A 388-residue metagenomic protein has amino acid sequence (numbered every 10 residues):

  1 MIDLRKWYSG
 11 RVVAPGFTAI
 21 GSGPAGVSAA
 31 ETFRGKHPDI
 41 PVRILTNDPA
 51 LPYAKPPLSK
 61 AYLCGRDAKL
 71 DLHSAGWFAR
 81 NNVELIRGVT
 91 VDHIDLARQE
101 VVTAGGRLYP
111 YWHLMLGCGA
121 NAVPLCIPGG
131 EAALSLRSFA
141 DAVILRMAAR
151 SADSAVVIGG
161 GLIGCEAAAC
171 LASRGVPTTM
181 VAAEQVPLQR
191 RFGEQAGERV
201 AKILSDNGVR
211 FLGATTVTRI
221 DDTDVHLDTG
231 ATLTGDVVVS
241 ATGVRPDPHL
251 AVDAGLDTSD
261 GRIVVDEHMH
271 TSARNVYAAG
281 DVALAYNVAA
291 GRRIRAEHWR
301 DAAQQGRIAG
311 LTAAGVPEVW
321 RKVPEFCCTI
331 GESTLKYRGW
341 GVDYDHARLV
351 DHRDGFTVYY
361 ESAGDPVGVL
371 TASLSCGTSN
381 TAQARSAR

Functional and structural regions predicted by a protein language model:
M1-I20, P38, H73-V156, A214 (+4 more regions): FAD-binding core/adjacent interface of flavoenzyme oxidoreductases
D3-E84, C170-R191: Beta1-alpha1 glycine-rich phosphate/pyrophosphate-binding loop at the start of Rossmann-like nucleotide-binding domains
G16, A231-S259, S333-R388: C-terminal catalytic lobe of FAD-dependent flavoproteins
G23-V27, P49, A120-A122, A140 (+3 more regions): Residue-level detector of alpha-helix initiation sites
D39-R43, L85-T103, Y109, R174-V265: A Rossmann-like FAD-binding core segment of flavoenzymes
E131-A152, D224-H226, A231-A303, I308: FAD-site-proximal beta/loop scaffold in flavoenzymes
I144-F192: Rossmann-like NAD(P)H-binding beta-loop-alpha module
R292-A296, L311-G341: Active-site-proximal substrate-binding core of FAD-dependent oxidoreductases
